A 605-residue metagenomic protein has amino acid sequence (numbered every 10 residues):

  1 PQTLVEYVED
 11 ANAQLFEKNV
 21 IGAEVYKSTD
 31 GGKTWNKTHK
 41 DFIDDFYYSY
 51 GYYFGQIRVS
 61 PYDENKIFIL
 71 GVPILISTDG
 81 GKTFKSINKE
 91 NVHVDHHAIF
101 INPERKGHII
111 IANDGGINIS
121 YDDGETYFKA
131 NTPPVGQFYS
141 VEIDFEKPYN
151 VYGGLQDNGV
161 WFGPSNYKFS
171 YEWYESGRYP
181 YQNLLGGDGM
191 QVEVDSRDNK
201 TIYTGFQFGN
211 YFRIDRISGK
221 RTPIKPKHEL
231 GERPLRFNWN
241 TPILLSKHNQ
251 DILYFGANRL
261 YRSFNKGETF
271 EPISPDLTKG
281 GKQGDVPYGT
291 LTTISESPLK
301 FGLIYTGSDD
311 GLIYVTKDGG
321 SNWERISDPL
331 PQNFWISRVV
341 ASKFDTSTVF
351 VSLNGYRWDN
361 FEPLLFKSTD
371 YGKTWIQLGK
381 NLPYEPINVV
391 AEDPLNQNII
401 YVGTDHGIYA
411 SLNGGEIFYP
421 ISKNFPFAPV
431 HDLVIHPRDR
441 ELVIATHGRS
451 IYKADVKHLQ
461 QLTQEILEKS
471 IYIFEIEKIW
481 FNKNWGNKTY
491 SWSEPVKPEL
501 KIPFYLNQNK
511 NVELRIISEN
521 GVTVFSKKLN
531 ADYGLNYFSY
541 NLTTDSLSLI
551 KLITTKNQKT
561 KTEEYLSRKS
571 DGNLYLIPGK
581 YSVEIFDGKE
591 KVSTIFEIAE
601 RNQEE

Functional and structural regions predicted by a protein language model:
P1-K488, K497: Beta-propeller blade termini and top-face loops
P134, F344, P426, P495 (+3 more regions): Surface-exposed coil/turn segments at beta-strand junctions on protein surfaces, enriched
Y211-I214, L500-T523, S582-E584: Beta-strand-rich binding/interaction modules
K457-I466, S546-I550, V592, N602-E604: Short, charged low-complexity linker/loop segments at the C-terminal edge of domains
W485-K510, L535-S539: Contiguous beta-strand segments within globular domains
T523-Y575: Glycine-centered tight-turn motifs at strand-turn-strand junctions
N536, G579-I585: A short tyrosine-centered beta-strand micro-motif
I585-E605: C-terminal tail/sorting-segment detector
